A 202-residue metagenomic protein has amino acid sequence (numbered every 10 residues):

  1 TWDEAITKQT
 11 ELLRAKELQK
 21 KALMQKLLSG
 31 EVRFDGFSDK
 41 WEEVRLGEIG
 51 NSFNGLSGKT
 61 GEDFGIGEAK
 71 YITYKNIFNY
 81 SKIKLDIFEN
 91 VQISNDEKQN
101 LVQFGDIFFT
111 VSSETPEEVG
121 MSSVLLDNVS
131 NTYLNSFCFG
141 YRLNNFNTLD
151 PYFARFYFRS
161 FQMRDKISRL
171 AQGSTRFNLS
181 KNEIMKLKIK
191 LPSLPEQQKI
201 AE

Functional and structural regions predicted by a protein language model:
T1-E17, K21-A22, D39-V44, A154 (+1 more regions): Amphipathic alpha-helical segments
K26-L27, Y157: Conserved catalytic core of Hanks-type protein kinase domains
G30, V44-G47, K75, F161 (+1 more regions): Structural detector for helix-capping/boundary residues
D35-S57, K186: Non-catalytic DNA-recognition/assembly elements of restriction-modification systems
G47-G61, K75-I107: Sequence-specific dsDNA recognition surfaces
S57-T60, N131-F139, L149, R164 (+1 more regions): A short glycine-rich beta-alpha junction/loop motif
I77-E89, I107-N135, Y152-F156, D165-L170: Short, ligand-facing micro-motifs at secondary-structure edges
Y141-L143: A bilobed periplasmic-binding-protein/Venus flytrap-type ligand-binding module shared by bacterial periplasmic
